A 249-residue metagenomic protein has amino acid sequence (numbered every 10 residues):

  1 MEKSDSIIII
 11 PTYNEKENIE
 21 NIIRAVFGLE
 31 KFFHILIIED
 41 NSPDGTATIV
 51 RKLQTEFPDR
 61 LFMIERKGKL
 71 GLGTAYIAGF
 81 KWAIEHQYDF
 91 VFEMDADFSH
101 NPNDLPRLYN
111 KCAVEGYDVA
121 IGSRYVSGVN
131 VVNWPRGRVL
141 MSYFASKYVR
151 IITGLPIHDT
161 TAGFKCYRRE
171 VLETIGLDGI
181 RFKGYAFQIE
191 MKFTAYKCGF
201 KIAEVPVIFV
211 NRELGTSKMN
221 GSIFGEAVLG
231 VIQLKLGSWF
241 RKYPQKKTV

Functional and structural regions predicted by a protein language model:
M1-S6, I152-G154, D178-V249: Hydrophobic helical membrane-anchoring modules
K3-S6, F27-I37, G45, R60-L61: Short loop->beta transition adjacent to catalytic acidic/histidine clusters or analogous donor-positioning motifs
I10, F33-S42, I64-E65, M94: Short beta-strand/loop segment that forms part of the nucleotide-sugar
E15-L29: Short, well-formed alpha-helical segments that are part of the catalytic scaffolds of diverse glycosyltransferases
E17-N21, D44-L53: Acidic helix N-cap motif at the loop->helix transition within catalytic regions of sugar-transfer enzymes
V26, G79, D97, R168 (+3 more regions): Residue-level signature of catalytic and energy-coupling elements of molecular machines, predominantly ATP/GTP-dependent
E39-T48, F98: A conserved acidic beta->alpha catalytic loop
R66-E85, F90, P102-Y185, R212-L229: Acceptor/aglycone-binding surface of glycosyltransferases and processive sugar-polymer synthases
